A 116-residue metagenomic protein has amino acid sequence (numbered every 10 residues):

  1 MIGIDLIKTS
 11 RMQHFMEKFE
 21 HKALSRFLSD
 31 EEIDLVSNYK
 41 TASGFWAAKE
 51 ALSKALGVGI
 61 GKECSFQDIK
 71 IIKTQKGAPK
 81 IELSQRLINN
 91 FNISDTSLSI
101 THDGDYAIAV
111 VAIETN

Functional and structural regions predicted by a protein language model:
M1-N116: Core catalytic alpha/beta fold that binds nucleotide/phospho-ligands
